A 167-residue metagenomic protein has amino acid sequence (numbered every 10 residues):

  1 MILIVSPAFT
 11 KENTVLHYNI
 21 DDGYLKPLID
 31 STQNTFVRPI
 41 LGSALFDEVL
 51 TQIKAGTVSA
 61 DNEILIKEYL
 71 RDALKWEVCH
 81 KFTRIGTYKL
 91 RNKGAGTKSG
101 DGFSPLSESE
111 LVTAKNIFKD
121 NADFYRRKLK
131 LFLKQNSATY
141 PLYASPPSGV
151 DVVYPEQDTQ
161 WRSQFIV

Functional and structural regions predicted by a protein language model:
M1-R71, I85-K93, T97-A114, D120-N121 (+1 more regions): Conserved short "hinge" loops at termini or chain/domain junctions
